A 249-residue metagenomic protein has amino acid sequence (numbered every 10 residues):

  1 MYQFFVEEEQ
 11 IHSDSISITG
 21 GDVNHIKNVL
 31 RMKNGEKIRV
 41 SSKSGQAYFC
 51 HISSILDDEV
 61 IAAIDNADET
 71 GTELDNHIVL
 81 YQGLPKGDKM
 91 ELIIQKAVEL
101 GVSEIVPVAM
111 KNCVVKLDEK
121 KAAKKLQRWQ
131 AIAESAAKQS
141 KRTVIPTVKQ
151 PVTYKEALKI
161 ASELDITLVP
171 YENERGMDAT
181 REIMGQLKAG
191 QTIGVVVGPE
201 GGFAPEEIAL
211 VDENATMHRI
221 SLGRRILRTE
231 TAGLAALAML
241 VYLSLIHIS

Functional and structural regions predicted by a protein language model:
M1-E69: N-terminal positively charged helical leader segments and presequences
E9, A67, A109-N112, R224: Short, ordered loop/turn segments at secondary-structure junctions
G71-L168: RNA substrate-binding interface of SAM-dependent RNA methyltransferases
V102, T216-M217: A structural motif
T167-I208, M217-I220: Active-site/ligand-binding-proximal alpha/beta "capping" segment
E200-G202, R225-G233: Short glycine/threonine-rich catalytic loop with a Thr-x-Gly-x-Asp
I246-S249: Conserved small/polar residues in nucleotide/adenosyl-binding loops
